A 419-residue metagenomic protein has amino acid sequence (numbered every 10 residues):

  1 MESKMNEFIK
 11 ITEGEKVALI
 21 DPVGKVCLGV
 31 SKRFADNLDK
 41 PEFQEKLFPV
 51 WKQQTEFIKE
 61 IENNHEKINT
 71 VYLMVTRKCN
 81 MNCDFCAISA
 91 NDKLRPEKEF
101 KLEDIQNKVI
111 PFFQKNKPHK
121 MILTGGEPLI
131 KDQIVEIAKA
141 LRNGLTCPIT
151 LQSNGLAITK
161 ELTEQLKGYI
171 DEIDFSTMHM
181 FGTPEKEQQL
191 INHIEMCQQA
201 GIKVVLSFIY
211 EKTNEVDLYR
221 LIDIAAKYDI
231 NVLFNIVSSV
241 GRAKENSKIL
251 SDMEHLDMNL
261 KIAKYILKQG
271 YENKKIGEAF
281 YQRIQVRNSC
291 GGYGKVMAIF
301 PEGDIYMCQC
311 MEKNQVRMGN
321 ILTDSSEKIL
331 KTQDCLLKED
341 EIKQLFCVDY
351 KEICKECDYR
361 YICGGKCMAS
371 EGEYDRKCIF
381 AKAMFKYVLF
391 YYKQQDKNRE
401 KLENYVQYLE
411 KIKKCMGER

Functional and structural regions predicted by a protein language model:
E2-Y72, A90, R419: N-terminal [4Fe-4S]-dependent radical SAM core
E13-G14, C290-G294: Short, small/polar residue-rich loop motifs at catalytic or cofactor-binding pockets
C27, D304-I305: Hydrophobic "anchor" residues
N64-D104, N116: Canonical Radical SAM [4Fe-4S] cluster-binding loop centered on the CxxxCxxC motif and its immediate flanking residues
K78-S89, Q309, Y350-A369, F380: Local cysteine-cluster metal-coordination motifs and their immediate loop/turn environment, predominantly Fe-S cluster
I88, L102-T124, K131-S239: Radical SAM/AdoMet-radical enzyme domain recognition
K108-G125, C378-G417: Short Fe-S-cluster ligation motifs
M253-I284, C310-E356, G364, E400: C-terminal accessory region of radical SAM enzymes
